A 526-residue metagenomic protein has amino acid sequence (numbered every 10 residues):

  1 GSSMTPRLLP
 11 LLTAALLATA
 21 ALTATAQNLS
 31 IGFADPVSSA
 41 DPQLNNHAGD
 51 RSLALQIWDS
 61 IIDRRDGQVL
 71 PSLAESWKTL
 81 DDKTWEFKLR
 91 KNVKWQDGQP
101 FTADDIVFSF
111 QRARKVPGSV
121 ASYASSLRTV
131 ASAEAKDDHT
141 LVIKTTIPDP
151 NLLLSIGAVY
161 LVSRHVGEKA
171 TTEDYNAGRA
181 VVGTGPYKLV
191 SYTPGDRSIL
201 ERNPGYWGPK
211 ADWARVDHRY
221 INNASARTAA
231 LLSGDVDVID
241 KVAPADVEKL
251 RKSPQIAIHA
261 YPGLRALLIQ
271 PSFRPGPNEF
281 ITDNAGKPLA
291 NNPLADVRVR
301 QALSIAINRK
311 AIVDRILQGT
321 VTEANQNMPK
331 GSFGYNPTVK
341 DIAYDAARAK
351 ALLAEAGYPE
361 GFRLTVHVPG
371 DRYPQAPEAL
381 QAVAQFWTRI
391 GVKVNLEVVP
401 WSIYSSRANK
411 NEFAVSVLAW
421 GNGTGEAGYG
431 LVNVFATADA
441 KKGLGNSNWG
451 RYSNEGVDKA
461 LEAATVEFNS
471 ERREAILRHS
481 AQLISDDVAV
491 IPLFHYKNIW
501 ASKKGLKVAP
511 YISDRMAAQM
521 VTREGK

Functional and structural regions predicted by a protein language model:
S2-L12: Bacterial N-terminal signal peptides that target proteins for export
P10-A20: Bacterial N-terminal signal peptides
L22-A26: Sec/Tat signal peptide C-region and signal peptidase I cleavage site
G32-D81, Q111, K115, A180-T184: N-terminal lobe/hinge region of extracytoplasmic solute-binding protein
D63-G67, T84-E86, R90-A121, S132-E134 (+5 more regions): Extracytoplasmic/periplasmic ligand-capture domains
K78, S122-G167: Surface-exposed binding/hinge segments that line and control ligand-binding clefts or catalytic entry sites
L493: Glycine-rich and polybasic anion-binding loops at the starts of cofactor/ligand-binding domains
W500-K526: Long beta-strand-rich cores associated with HINT superfamily self-processing modules
